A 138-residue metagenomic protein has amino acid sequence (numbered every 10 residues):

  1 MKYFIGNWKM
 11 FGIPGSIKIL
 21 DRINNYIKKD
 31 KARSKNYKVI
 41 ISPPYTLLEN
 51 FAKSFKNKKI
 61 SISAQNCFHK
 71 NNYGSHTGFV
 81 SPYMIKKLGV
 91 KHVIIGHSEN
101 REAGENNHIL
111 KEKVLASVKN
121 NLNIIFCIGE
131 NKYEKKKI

Functional and structural regions predicted by a protein language model:
M1-I138: Active-site loop-to-helix "anion-binding N-cap" substructures in soluble metabolic enzymes
